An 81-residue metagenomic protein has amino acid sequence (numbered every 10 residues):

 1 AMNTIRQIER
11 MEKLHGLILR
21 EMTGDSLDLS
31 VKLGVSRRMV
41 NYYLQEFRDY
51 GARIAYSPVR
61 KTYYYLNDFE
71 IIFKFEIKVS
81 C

Functional and structural regions predicted by a protein language model:
A1-G24, E76-I77: Extreme N-terminal segment that seeds HTH/winged-HTH DNA-binding domains in transcriptional regulators
S30-V31, R48: Alpha-helical residues within the helix-turn-helix
R38: Key DNA-contact positions within bacterial/archaeal DNA-binding proteins
L44-Q45: Short, hydrophobic-biased segments on the C-terminal half of alpha helices that form "recognition helices"
I54-N67: Minor-groove-contacting beta-hairpin "wing" of winged helix-turn-helix DNA-binding domains
D68-C81: Conserved segment of winged-helix/HTH DNA-binding domains
